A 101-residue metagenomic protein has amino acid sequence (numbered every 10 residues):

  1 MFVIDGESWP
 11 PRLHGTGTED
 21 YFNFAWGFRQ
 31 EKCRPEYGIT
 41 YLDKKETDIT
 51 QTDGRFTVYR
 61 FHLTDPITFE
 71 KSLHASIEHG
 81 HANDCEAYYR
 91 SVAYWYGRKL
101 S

Functional and structural regions predicted by a protein language model:
M1-S101: Beta-strand-centric surfaces of beta-sandwich/beta-rich domains
